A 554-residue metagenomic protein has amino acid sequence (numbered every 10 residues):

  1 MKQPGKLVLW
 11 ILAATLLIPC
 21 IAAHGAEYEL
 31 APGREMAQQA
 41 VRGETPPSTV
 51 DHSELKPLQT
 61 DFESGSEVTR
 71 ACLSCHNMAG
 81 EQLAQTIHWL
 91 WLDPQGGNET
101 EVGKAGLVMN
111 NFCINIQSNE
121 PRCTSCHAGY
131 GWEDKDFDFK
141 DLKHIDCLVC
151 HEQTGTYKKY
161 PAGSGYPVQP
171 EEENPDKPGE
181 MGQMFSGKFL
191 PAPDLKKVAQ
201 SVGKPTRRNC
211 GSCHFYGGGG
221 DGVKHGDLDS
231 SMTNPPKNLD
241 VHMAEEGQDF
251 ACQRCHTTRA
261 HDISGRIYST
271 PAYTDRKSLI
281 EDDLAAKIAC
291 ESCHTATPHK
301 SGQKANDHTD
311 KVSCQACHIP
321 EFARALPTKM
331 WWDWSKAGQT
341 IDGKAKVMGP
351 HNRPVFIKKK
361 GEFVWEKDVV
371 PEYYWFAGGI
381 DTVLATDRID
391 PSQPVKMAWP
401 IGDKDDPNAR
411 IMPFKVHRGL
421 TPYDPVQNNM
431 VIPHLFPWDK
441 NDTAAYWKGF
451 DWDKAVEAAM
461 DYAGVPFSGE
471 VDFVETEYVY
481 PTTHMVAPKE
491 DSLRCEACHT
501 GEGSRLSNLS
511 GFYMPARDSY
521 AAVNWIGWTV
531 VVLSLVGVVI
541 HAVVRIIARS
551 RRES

Functional and structural regions predicted by a protein language model:
M1-Q3, S554: N-terminal Lys/Arg-rich, disordered targeting/topogenic segments
P4-V8, L17-K143, L148-T206, S212-K287 (+4 more regions): Sequence context of c-type cytochrome heme-c attachment sites
W10-A22, V530-V538: Hydrophobic membrane-insertion alpha-helices, especially the h-region of bacterial N-terminal signal peptides
P32-Q39, H52, G65-T69, E321-S554: Long, charged, low-complexity terminal extensions
G106-A128, K177-G220, Q248-T258, S313-Y374 (+1 more regions): Long, charge-rich boundary regions
H242, C293, C314-C317, F414 (+1 more regions): Generic structural signal for nonpolar/small residues that stabilize regular secondary structure
T270-K287, E291-M348: Long, internal scaffold/assembly segments composed of regular secondary structure
